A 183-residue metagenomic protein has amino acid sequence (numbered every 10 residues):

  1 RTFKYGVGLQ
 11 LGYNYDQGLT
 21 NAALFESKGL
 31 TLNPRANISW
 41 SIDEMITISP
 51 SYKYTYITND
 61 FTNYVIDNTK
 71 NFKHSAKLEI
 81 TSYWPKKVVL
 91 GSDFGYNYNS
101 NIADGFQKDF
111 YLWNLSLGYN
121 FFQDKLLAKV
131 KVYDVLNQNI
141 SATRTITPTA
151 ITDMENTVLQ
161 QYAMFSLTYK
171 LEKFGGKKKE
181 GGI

Functional and structural regions predicted by a protein language model:
R1-I183: Exposed, low-structure sequence patches enriched in small/polar residues
